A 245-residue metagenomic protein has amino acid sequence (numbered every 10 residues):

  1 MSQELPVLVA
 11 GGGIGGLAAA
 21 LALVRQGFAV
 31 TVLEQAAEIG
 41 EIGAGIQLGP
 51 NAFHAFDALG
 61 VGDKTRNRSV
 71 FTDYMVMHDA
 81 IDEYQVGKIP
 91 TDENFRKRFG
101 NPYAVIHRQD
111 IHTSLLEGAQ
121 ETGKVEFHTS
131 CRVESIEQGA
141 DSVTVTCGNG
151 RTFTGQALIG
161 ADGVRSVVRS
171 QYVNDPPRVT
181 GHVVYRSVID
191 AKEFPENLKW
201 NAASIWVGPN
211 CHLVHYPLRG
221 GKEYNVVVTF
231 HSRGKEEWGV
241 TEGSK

Functional and structural regions predicted by a protein language model:
M1-K245: FAD-dependent flavoprotein oxygenase/oxidase catalytic domain
